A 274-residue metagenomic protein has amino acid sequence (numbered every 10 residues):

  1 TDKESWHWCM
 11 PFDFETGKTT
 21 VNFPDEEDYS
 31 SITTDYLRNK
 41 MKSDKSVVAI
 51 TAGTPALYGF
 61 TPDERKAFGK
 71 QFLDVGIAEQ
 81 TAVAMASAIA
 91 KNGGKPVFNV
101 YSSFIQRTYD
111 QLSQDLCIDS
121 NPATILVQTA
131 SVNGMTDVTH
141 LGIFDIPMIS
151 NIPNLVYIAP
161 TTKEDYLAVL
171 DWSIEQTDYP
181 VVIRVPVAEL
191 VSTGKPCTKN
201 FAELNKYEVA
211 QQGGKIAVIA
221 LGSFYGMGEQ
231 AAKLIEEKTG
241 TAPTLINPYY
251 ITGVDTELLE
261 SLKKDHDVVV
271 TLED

Functional and structural regions predicted by a protein language model:
T1-F23, L155-H266: Glycine-rich ThDP/TPP pyrophosphate-binding loop and its adjacent helix/strand module within ThDP-dependent enzymes
T1-V181, E189: Thiamine diphosphate
V48, K95, I216-A217, V268-V270: Structural motif
A52-T54, Y101, A220-G222, Y249 (+1 more regions): Structural motif
K70, P243, V269: Hydrophobic "anchor" residues on beta-strands that sit immediately upstream of conserved functional sites
T129, V185, D274: Residues immediately flanking
I246, V269-D274: Short, intrinsically disordered, charge-balanced linker/junction segments flanking boundaries in proteins
